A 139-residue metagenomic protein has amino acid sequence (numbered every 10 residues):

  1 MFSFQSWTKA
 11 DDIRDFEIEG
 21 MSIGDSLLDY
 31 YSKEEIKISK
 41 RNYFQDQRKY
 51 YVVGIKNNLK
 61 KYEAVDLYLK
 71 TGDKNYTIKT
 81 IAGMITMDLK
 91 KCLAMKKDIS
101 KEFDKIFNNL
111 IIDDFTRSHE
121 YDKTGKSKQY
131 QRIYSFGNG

Functional and structural regions predicted by a protein language model:
M1-F2, L28, K60, Y134: Compositionally biased amphipathic helical and low-complexity segments enriched in hydrophobic
F2-T8: C-terminal segment of classical bacterial N-terminal signal peptides
Q5, M21-D25, M87: Short coil/turn linker and secondary-structure boundary residues
K9-D15, K37-I106, L110-G139: Amphipathic N-proximal alpha-helical interface segments
A10-L28: Short N-terminal segments immediately surrounding and downstream of signal-peptide cleavage
S32: Phosphate-coordinating loops and pocket residues in cytosolic domains that bind phosphorylated ligands
